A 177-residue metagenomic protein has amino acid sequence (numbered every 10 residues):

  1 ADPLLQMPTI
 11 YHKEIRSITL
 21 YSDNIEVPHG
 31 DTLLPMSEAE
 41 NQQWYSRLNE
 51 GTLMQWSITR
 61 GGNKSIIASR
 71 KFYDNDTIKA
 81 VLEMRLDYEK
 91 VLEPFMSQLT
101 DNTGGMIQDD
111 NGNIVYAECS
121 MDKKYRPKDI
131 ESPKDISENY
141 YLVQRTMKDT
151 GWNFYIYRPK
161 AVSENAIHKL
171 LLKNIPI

Functional and structural regions predicted by a protein language model:
D2-H12, T77-Y116: Solvent-exposed, extracytoplasmic
T9-L86: Extracytoplasmic/periplasmic ligand-binding sensor regions of membrane-associated signaling proteins
S17, G104, N153: Conserved beta-strand and immediately adjacent loop positions that scaffold enzyme active sites
S22, T59-G61, D74, D109 (+2 more regions): Acidic surface patches and DE-rich sequence motifs
H29-S37, E118-P127: Structured interaction and signal-relay segments at domain junctions
Q42-L53, K124-S137: Soluble sensory domains of the PAS superfamily and closely related sensory modules
R70-Y88, N139-L171: Short, hydrophobic beta-strand elements of compact beta-sandwich sensory domains
N174-I177: Alpha-helical transmembrane segments of integral membrane proteins
